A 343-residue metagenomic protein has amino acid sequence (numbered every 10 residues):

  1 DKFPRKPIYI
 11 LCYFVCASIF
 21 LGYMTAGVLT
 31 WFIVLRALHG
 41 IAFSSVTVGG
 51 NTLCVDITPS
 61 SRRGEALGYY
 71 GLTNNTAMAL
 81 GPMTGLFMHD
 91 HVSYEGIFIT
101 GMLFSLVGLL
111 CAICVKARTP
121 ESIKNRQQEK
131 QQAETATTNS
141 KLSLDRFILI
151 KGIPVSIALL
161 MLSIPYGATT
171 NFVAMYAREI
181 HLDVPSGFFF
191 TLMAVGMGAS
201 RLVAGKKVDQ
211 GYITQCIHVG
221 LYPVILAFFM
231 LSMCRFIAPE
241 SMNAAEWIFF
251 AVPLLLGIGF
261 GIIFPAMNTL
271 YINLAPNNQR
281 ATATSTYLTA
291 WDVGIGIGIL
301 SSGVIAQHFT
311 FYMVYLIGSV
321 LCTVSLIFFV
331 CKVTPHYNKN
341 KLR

Functional and structural regions predicted by a protein language model:
D1-P4, S200-Y212: Helix-to-loop junctions at the C-terminal end of transmembrane segments in multipass secondary transporters
P4, T25-W31, C234-R235, N243: Helix-breaking motifs and short loop linkers at transmembrane-helix boundaries and internal kinks in secondary membrane
P7-L21, Q215-M230: Structural signature of the two symmetry-related core transmembrane helices
T30-L38, W247-L255: Paired small-residue
A37-T73: Cytoplasmic helix-loop-helix junction between adjacent transmembrane helices in 12-TM secondary transporters
I97-I113, Y315-V330: Symmetry-related core transmembrane helices of the 12-TM Major Facilitator Superfamily/SLC fold
T119-V155: Juxtamembrane intracellular "pre-TM" segments in multi-pass secondary transporters
G152-F189: Extracytoplasmic gate region of multi-pass secondary transporters
